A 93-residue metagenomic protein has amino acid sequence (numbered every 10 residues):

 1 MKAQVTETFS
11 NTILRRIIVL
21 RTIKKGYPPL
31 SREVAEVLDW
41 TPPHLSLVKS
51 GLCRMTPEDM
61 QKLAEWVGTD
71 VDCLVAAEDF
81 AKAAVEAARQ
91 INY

Functional and structural regions predicted by a protein language model:
M1-L30, D72: A short, Lys/Arg-rich alpha-helix, primarily the initiator
M1-T6, E65, V75-Y93: Short, charged recognition helix plus adjacent turn of helix-turn-helix-like nucleic-acid-binding domains
L14, V34-A35, L45-V48, L74: Conserved hydrophobic/aromatic packing and binding residues within compact polymer-binding modules
P28-L30, M55-E58: Residue-level signal for the short linker/turn that defines the boundary of a DNA-recognition helix
L30-E36, L63: Short alpha-helical "recognition helix" segments of helix-turn-helix
L38-M55: Recognition helix of helix-turn-helix/homeodomain-like DNA-binding domains that insert into the DNA major groove
D39, E58-C73: DNA major-groove recognition helix of helix-turn-helix/homeodomain DNA-binding modules
L47, G51, K62, F80: Alpha-helical DNA-recognition elements
